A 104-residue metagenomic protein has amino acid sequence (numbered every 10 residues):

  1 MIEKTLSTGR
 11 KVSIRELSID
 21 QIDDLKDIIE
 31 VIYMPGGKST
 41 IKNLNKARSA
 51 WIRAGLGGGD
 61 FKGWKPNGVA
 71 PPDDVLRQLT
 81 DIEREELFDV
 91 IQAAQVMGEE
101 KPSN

Functional and structural regions predicted by a protein language model:
M1-G9: Short acidic-hydrophobic surface loop/beta-edge motif
V12-I14: Short, isolated positions in well-ordered beta-strands
L17-N104: Short, surface-exposed, charged amphipathic helix/loop patches that serve as local interaction elements
